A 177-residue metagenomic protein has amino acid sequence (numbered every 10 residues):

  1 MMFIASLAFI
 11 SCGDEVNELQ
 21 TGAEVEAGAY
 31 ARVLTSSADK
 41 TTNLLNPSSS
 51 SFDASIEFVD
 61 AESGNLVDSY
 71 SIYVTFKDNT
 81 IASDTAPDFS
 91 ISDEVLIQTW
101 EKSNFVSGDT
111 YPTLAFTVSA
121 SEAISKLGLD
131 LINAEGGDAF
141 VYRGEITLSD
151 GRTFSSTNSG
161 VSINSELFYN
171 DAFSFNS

Functional and structural regions predicted by a protein language model:
M1-M2: Sec-dependent signal peptide recognition, specifically the positively charged N-region followed immediately by
L7-S11: C-terminal motif of bacterial Sec signal peptides marking the signal peptidase cleavage site
G13-T113, E122, I132-V141, L148-S159 (+1 more regions): Acidic/polar, low-complexity intrinsically disordered N-terminal segments immediately downstream of a Sec signal
F116: Function-determining sites in protein domains
S121-L127: Mixed-charge, low-complexity intrinsically disordered segments
